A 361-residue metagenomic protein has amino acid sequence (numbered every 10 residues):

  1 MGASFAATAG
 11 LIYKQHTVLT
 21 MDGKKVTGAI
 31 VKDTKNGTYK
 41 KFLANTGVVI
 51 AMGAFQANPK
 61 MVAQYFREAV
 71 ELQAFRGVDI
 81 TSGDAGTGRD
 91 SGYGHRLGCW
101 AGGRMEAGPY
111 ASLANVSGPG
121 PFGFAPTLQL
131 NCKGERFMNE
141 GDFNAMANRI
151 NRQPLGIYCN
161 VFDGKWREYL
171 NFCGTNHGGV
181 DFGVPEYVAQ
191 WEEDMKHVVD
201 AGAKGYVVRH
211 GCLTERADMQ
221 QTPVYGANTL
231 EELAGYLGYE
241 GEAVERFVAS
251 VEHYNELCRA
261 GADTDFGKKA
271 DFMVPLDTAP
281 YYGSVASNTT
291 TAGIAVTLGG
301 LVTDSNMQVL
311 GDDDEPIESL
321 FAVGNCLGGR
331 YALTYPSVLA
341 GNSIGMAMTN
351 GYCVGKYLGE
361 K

Functional and structural regions predicted by a protein language model:
M1-I12, R136, C173, D200 (+4 more regions): Conserved N-terminal/central alpha/beta ligand/cofactor-binding core
G10-V26: A conserved short coil-to-beta-strand element within the FAD-binding core of flavoproteins
K14, T229-E232, Y236-T334: A glycine-rich dinucleotide-binding beta-alpha-beta segment and adjacent secondary-structure elements that constitute
L19, D33, L130-N131, T303 (+1 more regions): Hydrophobic alpha-helical segments, especially N-terminal targeting/anchoring helices
K32, A44-N45, I50-M52, C132 (+1 more regions): Short, well-ordered coil/turn residues at beta-beta hairpins and beta-strand->alpha-helix junctions within
K35-T38, F42-V116, V338, I344-C353: Glycine-rich loop(s) and the adjacent beta-strand/alpha-helix scaffold that form part
H95-L97, A101-Y239: An anion/pyrophosphate-binding glycine-rich loop and adjacent beta-alpha core in soluble alpha-beta enzymes
F122-F124, A295-T297, A340: Short, small/polar residue-rich loop motifs at catalytic or cofactor-binding pockets
